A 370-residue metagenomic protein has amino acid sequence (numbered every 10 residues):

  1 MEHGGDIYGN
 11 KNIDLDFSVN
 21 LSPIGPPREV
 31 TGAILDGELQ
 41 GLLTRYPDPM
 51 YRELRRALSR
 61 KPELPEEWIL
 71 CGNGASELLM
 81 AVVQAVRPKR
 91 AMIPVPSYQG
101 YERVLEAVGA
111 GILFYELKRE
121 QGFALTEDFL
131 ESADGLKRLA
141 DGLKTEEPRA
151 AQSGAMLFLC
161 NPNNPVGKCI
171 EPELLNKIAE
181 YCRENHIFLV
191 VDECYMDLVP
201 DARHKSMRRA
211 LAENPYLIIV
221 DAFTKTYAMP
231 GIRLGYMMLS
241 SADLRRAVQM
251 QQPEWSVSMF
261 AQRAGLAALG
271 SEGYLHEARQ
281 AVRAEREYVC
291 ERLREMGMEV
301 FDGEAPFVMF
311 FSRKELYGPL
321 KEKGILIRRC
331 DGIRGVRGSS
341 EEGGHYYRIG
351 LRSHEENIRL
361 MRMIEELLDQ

Functional and structural regions predicted by a protein language model:
M1-R45, D141: N-terminal "arm"/small-domain region of PLP-dependent enzymes with the aminotransferase-like
G25-P27, G100, Y216-F301: PLP-dependent aminotransferase class I/II
S59-A81, P94: Short loop-beta-helix segment that forms the pyridoxal 5′-phosphate
A85-E106, G111: Conserved PLP-anchoring active-site segment centered on the Schiff-base-forming lysine
V108, E184-N185, N214, M296: Helix C-cap/helix->beta junction micro-motif
R119-V199: Active-site phosphate-binding strand-loop segment of PLP-dependent enzymes
E173, I333-Q370: PLP-dependent enzyme catalytic core of the Aspartate aminotransferase-like
E295-G324: Conserved PLP-binding catalytic core of the aspartate aminotransferase-like
